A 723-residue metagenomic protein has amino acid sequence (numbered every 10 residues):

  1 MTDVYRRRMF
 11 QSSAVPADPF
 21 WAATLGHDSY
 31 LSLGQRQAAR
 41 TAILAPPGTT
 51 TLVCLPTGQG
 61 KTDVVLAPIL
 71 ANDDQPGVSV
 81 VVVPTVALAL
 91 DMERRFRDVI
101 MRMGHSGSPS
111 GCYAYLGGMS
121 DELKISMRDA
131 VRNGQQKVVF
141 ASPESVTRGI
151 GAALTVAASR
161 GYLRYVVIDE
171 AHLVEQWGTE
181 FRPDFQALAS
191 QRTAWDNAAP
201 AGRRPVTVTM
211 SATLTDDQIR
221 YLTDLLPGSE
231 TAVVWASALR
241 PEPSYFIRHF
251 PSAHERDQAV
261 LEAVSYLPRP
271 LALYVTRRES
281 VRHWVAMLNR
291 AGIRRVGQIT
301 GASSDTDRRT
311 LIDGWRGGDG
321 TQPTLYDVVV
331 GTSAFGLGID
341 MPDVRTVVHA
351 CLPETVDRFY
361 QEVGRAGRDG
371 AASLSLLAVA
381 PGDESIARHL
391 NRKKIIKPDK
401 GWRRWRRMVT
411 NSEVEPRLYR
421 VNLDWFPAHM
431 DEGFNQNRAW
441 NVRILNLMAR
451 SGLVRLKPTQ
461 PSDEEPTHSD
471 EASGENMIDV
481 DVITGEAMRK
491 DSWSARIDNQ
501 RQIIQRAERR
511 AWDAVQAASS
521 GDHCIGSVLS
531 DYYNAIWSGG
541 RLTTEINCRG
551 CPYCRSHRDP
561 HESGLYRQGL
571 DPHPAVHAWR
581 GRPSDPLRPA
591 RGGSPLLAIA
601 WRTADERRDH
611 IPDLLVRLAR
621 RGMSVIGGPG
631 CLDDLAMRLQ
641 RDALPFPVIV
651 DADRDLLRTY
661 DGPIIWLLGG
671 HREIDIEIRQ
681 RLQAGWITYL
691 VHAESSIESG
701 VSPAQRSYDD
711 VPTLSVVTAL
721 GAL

Functional and structural regions predicted by a protein language model:
M1-M210, L214-R240, S252, A259-R269 (+10 more regions): N-terminal helicase ATP-binding lobe
V82, Q191, M210, A236 (+5 more regions): Generic beta-sheet signal
P84, G117, A212, T276 (+3 more regions): Cofactor-binding loop segments of dinucleotide-utilizing enzymes, especially the Rossmann-like FAD- and NAD(P)+-binding
C112-A114, T207, T231-V234, Y245 (+7 more regions): Conserved beta-strand scaffold positions in the cores of enzyme catalytic domains, especially in NTP/NDP-utilizing
T213, D217-R220, P243-S244, H254 (+1 more regions): Interdomain linker/hinge connecting the two RecA-like lobes of the SF2 helicase core
Y266-R282, A286-G301, T306-Y326, A334 (+4 more regions): C-terminal helicase lobe
D481-V482, Y532, G539-L723: PRPP-associated nucleotide enzymes
